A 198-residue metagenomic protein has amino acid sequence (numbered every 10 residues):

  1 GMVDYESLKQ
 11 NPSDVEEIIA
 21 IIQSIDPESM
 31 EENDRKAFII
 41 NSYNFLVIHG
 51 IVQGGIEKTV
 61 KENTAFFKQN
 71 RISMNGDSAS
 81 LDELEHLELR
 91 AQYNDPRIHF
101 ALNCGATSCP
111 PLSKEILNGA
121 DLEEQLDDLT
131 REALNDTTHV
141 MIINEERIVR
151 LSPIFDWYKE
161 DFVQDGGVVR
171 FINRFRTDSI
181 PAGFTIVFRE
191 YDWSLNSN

Functional and structural regions predicted by a protein language model:
M2-N198: Interaction/scaffold regions that mediate signaling and macromolecular assembly across diverse proteins
